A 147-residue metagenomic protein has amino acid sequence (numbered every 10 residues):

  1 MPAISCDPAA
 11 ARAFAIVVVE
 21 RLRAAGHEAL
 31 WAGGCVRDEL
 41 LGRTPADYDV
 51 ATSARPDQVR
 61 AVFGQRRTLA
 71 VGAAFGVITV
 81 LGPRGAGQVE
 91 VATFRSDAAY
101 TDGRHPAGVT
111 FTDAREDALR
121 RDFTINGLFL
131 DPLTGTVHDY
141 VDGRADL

Functional and structural regions predicted by a protein language model:
M1-L147: Catalytic cores of the polymerase beta-like nucleotidyltransferase superfamily and closely associated nucleotide
